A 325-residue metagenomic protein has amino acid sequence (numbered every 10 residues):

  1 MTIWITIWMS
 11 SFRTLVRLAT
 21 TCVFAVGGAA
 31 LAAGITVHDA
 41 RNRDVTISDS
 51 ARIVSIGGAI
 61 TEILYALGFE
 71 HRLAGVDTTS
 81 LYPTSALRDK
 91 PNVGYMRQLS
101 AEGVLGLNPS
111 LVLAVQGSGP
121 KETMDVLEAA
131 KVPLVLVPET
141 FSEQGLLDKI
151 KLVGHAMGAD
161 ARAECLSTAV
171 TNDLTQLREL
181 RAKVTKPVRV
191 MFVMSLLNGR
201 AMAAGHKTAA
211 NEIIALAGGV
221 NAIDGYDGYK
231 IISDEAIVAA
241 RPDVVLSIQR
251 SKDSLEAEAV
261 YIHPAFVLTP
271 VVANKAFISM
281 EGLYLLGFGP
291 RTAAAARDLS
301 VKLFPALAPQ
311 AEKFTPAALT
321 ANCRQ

Functional and structural regions predicted by a protein language model:
I3-C22: Bacterial N-terminal signal peptides that target proteins for export
G28-A32: Sec/Tat signal peptide C-region and signal peptidase I cleavage site
I35, R43-D44, L111, E122-G199 (+2 more regions): Extracytoplasmic substrate-binding proteins
A51-L107, L111-S118: A short, structured surface patch at a secondary-structure boundary
G57, Q116-G117, E139, Y226 (+2 more regions): Short secondary-structure boundary segments
A101-N108, A130, I232-R241: Short helices/loops that flank or line small-molecule/ion binding pockets
S118-A129, V244-H263: A ligand-binding cleft/hinge motif common to bilobed small-molecule-binding domains
A204-Y229, Q249, I278-S279: His/Asp/Glu-enriched short active-site or ligand-binding loop at hydrolase and phosphoryl-transfer sites
